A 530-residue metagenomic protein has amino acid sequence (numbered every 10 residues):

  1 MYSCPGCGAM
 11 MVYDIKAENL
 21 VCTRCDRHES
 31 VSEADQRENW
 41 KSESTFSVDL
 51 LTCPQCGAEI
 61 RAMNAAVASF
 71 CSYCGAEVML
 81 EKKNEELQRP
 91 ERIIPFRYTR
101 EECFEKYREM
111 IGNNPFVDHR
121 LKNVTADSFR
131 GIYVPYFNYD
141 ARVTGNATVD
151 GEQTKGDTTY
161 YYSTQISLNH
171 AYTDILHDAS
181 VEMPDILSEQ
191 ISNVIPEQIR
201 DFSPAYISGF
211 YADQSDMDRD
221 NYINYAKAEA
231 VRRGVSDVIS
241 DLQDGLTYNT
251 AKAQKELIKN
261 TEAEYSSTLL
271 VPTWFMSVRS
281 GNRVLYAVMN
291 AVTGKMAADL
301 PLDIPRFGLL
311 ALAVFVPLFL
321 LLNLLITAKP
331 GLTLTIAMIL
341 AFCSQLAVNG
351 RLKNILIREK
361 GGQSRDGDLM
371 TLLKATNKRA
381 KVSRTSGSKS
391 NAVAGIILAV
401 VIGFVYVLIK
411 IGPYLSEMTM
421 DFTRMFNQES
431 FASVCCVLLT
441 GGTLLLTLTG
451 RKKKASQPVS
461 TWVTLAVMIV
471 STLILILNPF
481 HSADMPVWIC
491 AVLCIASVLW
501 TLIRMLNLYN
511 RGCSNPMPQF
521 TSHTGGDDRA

Functional and structural regions predicted by a protein language model:
M1, A17-N19, F46-L50, A68: Residues immediately within or flanking Cys/His clusters that coordinate Zn2+ in small zinc-binding modules
C4-C7, C22-C25, C53-C56, C71-C74: Short cysteine-rich clusters marking metal-coordination/redox-active sites
M10, H28, E59, E77: Cys/His-rich metal-chelating microdomains
Y13-D14, V31-S32, A62-M63, L80-E81: Short, non-ligating residues that shape and space the ligands of small metal-coordination modules and catalytic
H28-S47: General zinc-binding finger modules coordinated by cysteine/histidine
Q88-R279, P305, P317, I326-M338 (+4 more regions): Charged, low-complexity helical/coil segments in non-catalytic cytosolic or luminal regions
V271-P305: Extended, hydrophilic extramembrane loops/domains of integral membrane proteins
S383-A530: Alpha-helical transmembrane segments of integral membrane proteins
